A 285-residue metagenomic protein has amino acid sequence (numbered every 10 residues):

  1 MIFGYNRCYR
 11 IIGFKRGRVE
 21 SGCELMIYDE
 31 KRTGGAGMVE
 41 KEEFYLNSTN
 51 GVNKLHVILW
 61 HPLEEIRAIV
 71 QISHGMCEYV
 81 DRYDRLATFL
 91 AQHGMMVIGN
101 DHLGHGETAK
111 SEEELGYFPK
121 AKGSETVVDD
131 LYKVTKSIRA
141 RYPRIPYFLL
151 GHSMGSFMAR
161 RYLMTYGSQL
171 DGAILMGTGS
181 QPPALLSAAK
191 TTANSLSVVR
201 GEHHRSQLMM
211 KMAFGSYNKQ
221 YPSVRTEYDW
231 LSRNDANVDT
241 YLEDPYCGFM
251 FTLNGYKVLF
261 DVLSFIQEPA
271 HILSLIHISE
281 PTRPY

Functional and structural regions predicted by a protein language model:
M38-P62: N-terminal cap/lid segment of alpha/beta-hydrolase-fold proteins
R67-G75: Short beta-strand element of the alpha/beta-hydrolase
C77-R85, V97: Serine-hydrolase catalytic-loop signature spanning alpha/beta hydrolases and amidase-signature enzymes
A87-E112: Conserved alpha/beta-hydrolase
P119-R139: Alpha/beta-hydrolase active-site loop
Y142-S153: Alpha/beta-hydrolase fold nucleophile elbow
A159-Y246: Alpha/beta-hydrolase-fold enzymes
I276-Y285: Single conserved hydrophobic/aromatic residue that forms the stacking wall/gate of nucleotide- or nucleobase-binding
